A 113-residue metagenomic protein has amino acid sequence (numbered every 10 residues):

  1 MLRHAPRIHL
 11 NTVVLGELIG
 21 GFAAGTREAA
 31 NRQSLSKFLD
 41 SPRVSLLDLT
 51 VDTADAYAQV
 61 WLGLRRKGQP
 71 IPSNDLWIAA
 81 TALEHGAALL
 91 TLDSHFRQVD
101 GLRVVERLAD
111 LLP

Functional and structural regions predicted by a protein language model:
M1-E84, Q98, L102, E106-D110: PIN-domain endoribonuclease scaffold, especially VapC-family toxins
A87: Short glycine/serine/threonine/alanine-rich loop segments
L90: Nucleic acid-binding interface residues in structured DNA/RNA-binding domains, emphasizing the DNA-engaging scaffolds
S94: Conserved catalytic-core motifs of GNAT/GCN5-like acyltransferases
